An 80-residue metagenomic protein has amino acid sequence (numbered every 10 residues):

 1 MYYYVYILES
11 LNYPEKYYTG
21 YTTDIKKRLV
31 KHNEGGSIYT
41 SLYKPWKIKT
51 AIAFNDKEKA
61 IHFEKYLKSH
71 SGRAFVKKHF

Functional and structural regions predicted by a protein language model:
M1-I38, K44, I48-F54, E58-R73 (+1 more regions): GIY-YIG nuclease catalytic motif and its immediate N-terminal context
